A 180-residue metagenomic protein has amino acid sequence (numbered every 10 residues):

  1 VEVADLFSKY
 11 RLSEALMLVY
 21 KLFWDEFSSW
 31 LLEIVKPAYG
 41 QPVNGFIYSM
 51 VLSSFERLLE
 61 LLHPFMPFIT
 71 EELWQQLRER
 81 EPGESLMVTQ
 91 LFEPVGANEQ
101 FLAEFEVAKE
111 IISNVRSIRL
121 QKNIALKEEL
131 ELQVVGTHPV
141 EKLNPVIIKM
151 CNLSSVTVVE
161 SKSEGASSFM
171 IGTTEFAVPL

Functional and structural regions predicted by a protein language model:
V1-L180: Feature 926 captures the class I aminoacyl-tRNA synthetase adenylation module centered on the KMSKS loop
